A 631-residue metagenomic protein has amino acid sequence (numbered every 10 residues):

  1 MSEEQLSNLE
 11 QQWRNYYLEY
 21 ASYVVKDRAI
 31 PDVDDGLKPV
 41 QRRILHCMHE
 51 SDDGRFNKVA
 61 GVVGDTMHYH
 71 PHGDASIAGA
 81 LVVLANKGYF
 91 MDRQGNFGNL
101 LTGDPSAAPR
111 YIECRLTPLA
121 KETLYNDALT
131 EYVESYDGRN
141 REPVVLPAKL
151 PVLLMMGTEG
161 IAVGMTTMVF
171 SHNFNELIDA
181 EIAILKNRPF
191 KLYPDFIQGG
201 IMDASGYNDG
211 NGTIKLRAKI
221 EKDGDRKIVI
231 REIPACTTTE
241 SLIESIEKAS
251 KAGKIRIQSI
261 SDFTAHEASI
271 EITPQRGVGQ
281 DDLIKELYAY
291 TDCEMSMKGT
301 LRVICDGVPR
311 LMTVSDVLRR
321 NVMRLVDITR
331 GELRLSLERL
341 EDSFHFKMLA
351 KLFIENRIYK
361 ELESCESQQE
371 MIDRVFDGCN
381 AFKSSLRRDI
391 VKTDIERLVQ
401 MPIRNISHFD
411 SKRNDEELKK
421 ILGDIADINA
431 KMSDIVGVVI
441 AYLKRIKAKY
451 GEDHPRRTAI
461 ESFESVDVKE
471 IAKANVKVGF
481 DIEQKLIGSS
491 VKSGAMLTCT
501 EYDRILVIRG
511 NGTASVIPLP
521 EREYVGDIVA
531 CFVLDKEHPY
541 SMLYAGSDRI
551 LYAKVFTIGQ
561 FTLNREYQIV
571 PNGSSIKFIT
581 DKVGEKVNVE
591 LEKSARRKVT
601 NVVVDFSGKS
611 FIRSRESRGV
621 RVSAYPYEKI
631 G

Functional and structural regions predicted by a protein language model:
M1-L9, T158-I161, M165-G631: C-terminal interaction appendages of subunits in large macromolecular complexes
M1-T213, E271: Catalytic phosphate-handling regions of large nucleic-acid enzymes and associated NTPases
